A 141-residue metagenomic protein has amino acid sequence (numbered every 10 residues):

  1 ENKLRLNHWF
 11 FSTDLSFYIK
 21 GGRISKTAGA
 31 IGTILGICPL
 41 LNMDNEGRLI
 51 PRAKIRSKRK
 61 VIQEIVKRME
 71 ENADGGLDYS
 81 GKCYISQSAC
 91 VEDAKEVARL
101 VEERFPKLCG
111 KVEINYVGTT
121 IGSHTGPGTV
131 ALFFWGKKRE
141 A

Functional and structural regions predicted by a protein language model:
E1-A141: Mixed-charge interfacial surface used for oligomerization/domain docking and macromolecular partner engagement
